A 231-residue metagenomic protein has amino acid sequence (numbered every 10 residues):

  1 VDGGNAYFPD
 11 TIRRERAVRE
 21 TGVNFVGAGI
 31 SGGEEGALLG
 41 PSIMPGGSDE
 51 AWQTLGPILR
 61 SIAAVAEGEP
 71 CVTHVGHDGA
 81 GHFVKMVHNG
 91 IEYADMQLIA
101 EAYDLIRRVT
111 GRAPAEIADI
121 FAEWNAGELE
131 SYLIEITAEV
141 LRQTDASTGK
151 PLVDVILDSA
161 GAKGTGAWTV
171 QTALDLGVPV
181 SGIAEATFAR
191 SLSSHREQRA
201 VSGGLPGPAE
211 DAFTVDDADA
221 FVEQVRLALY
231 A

Functional and structural regions predicted by a protein language model:
V1-G4, M44, M86-V87, V155: Short glycine-rich or small-residue beta-strand-to-loop segments that form or flank ligand, phosphate, metal/Fe-S
D2-N5, G27-G32, G76, A160-A162 (+1 more regions): Active-site nucleophile and cofactor-binding loops and adjacent substrate-binding regions of central metabolic enzymes
G3-G56: Rossmann-fold NAD(P)-binding glycine/threonine-rich loop
T21, S42-E67, M86, L105-T110: Rossmann-like NAD(P)H-binding beta-loop-alpha module
V23, G46, Q53, T187 (+1 more regions): Hydrophobic alpha-helical segments
V23-N24, S42-I43, P70-V72, S131 (+1 more regions): Structural motif
G32-L39, A64-Y93, T110-E128, I134 (+4 more regions): Conserved Rossmann-fold dehydrogenase catalytic segment
G81-E101, G161-S193, L229-Y230: Conserved phosphate/anionic-ligand binding catalytic regions in large, soluble enzymes, centered on
